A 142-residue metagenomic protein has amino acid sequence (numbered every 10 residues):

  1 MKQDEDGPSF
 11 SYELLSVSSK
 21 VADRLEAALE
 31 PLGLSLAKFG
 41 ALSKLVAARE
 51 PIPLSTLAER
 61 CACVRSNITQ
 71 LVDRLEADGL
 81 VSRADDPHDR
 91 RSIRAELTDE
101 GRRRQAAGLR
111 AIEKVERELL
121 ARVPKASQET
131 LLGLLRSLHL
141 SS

Functional and structural regions predicted by a protein language model:
M1-D6, K125-S142: C-terminal regulatory/oligomerization modules of transcriptional regulators
M1-L32, D78, S137: N-terminal leader segment of winged-helix/HTH proteins
S9, G40, E118: Active-site phosphate/pyrophosphate-handling residues
E13, R24, G40-K44, R103 (+1 more regions): Pre-recognition alpha-helix immediately N-terminal to the DNA-recognition helix within helix-turn-helix or winged-helix
S19, D23-V64: N-terminal helix-turn-helix DNA-binding core of bacterial DNA-binding proteins
A22, P53, D73-G133: Charged, amphipathic alpha-helical coiled-coil/dimerization segments
N67: Residues in the helix-turn-helix
